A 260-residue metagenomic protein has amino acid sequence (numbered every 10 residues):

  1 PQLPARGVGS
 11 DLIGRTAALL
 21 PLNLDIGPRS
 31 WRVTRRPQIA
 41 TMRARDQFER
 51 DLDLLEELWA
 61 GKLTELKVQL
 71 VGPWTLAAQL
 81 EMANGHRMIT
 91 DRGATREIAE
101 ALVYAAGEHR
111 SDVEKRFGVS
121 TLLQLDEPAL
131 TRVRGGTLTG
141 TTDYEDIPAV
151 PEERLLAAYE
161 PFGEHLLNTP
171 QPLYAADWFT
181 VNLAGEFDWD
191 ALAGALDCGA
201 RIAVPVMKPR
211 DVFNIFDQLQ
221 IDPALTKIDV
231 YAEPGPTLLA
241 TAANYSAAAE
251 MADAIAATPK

Functional and structural regions predicted by a protein language model:
P1-V71, L76-T90, D190-R201, R210-Q220 (+2 more regions): Alpha/beta catalytic barrel-like cores
A17-L22, R87-V103, T141-H165, L183: Acidic, His- and aromatic-enriched active-site or binding-groove loops in soluble protein domains that engage sugars
L55-L58, G107-V113, R154-H165, I215-P223 (+1 more regions): Structured alpha-helical segments in the cores of large, soluble enzyme domains
A60-K62, E100-L122, P161, H165-T169: Secondary-structure boundary elements
E65-Q69, S120-Q124, E164-T180, G199-P205 (+2 more regions): Structural preference for beta-strand elements that scaffold enzyme active sites
Q69-H86, G118-I147: Active-site-proximal loop/short-helix segments that contain or immediately flank catalytic acid/base residue(s)
V103-A105, K208-F213: Active-site glycine- and acidic-residue-rich loops that bind and position anionic ligands or nucleotide-like cofactors
I147-A157, G163-A193, A200-P209: Catalytic beta/alpha-barrel core
